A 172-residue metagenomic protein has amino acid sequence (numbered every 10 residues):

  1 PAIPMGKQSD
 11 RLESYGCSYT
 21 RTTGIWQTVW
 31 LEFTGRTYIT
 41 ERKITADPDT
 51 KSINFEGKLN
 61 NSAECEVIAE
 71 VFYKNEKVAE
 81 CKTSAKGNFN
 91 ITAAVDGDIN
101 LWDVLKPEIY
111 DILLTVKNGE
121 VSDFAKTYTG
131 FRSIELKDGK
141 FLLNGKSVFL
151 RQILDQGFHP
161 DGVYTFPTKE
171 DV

Functional and structural regions predicted by a protein language model:
P1-V172: Secreted/periplasmic carbohydrate-active enzymes, especially glycoside hydrolases
